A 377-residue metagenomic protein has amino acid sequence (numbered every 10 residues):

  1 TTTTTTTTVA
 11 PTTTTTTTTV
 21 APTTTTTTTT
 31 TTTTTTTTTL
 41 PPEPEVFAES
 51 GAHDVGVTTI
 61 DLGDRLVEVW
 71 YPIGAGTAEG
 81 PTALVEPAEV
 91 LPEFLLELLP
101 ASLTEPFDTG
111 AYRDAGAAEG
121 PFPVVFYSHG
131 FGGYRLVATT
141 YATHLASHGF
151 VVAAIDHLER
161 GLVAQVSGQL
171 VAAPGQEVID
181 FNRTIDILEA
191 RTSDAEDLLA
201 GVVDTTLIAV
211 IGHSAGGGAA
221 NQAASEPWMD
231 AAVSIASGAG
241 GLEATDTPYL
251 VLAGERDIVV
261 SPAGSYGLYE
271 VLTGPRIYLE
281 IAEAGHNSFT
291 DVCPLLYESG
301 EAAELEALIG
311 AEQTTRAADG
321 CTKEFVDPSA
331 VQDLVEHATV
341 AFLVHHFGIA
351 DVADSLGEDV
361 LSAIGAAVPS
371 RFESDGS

Functional and structural regions predicted by a protein language model:
T1-L40: Extracellular mucin-like PTS domains
L40-G56, G63, E283, V292-S377: Alpha/beta-hydrolase-fold serine-hydrolase catalytic core, especially in secreted/extracellular enzymes
L40-V125, I309, T314-P328: Domain-level recognition of soluble alpha/beta enzyme cores, biased toward histidine phosphatases/phosphomutases
T77, L103-A164, I258-P262: Short substrate-entry loop that stabilizes the transition state in hydrolases
V137-S147, L170-T206, V210, Q222-A224: Alpha/beta-hydrolase active-site loop
G212-G216, A220: Gly/Ala-rich beta-loop-alpha elbow adjacent to hydrolase catalytic centers
T245, V251-A253, D257: Short beta-strand/loop motif that positions the catalytic acidic residue of the alpha/beta-hydrolase fold
V260-E270: Short alpha-helix in the alpha/beta-hydrolase fold that links the catalytic acid
